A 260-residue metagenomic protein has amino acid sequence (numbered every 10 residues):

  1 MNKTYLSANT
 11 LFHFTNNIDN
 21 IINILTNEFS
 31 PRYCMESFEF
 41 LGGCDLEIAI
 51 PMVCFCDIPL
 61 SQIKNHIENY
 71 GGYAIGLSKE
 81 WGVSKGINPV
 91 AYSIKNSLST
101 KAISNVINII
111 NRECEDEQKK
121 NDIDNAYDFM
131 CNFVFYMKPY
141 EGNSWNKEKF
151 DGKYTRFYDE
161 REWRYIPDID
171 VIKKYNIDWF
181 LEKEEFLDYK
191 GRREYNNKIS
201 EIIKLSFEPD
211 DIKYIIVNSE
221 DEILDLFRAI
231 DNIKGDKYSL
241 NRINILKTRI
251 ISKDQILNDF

Functional and structural regions predicted by a protein language model:
M1-F260: NAD-dependent ADP-ribosyltransferases
